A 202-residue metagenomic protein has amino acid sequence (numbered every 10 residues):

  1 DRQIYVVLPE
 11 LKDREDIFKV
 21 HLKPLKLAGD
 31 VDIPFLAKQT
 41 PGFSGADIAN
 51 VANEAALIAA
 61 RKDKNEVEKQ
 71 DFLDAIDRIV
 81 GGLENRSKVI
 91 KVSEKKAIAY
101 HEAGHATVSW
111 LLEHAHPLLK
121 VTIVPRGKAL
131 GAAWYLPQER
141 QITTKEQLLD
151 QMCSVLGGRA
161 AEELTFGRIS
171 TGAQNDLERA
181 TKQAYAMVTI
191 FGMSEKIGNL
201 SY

Functional and structural regions predicted by a protein language model:
D1-V7, A60, V80: Conserved P-loop NTPase nucleotide-binding/switch module
R2-E15, H21: Conserved AAA+ ATPase "SRH/arginine-finger" region at the nucleotide-binding site
E15-L27, F35, Q39-G42, E54-A59: Conserved AAA+ ATPase "sensor/coupling" helix adjacent to the nucleotide-binding pocket
L25-D30, V80: Acidic-glycine-rich active-site phosphate/pyrophosphate-binding loop
A46-Y202: Conserved P-loop NTPase/AAA+ ATPase motor core
